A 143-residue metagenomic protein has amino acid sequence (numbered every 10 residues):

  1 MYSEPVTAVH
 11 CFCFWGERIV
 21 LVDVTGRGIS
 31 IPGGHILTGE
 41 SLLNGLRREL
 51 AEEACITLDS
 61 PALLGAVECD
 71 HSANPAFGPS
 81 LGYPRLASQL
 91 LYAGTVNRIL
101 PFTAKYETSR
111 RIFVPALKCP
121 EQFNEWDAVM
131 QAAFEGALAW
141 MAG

Functional and structural regions predicted by a protein language model:
M1-H10: Acidic, metal-coordinating catalytic segment for phosphate/diphosphate chemistry, firing primarily on the Nudix
S3, I29-S30, D70-A73: Short, solvent-exposed loop/turn segments at secondary-structure junctions
C11, L63, Y92-G94: A structural signal for short, well-ordered beta-strand segments
F14-E53: Conserved Nudix-box catalytic region and its N-terminal flanking loop in Nudix hydrolases and closely related
T57-V67: A short coil-to-beta-strand element that immediately follows conserved catalytic motifs
V67-L100: Active-site-adjacent beta-strand/loop module that shapes the phosphate/pyrophosphate-binding cleft
Q89-T95, F102-A133: NUDIX/MutT-family hydrolases
Q131-G143: Charge-rich, low-complexity intrinsically disordered segments
